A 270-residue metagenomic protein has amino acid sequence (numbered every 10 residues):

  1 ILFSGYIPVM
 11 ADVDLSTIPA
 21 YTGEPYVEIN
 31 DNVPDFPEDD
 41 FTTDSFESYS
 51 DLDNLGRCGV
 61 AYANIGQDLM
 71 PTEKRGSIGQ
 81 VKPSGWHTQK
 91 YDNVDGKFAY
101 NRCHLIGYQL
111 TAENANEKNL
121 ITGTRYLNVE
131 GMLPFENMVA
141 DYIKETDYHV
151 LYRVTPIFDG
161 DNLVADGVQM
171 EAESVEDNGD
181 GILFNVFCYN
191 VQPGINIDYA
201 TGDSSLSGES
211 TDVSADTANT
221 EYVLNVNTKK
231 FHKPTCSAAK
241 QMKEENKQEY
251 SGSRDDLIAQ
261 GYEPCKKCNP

Functional and structural regions predicted by a protein language model:
L2-D14: Sec-dependent signal peptide cleavage junction
P8, V164-G167, P234: Proline-rich low-complexity regions
D14-T22, N225: Short N-terminal segments immediately surrounding and downstream of signal-peptide cleavage
A20-T42: Short, Gly/Pro- and small/polar-rich lid/capping loops
Y26, Y49, W86, Y100 (+5 more regions): Aromatic side chains
E38-D212: Domain-level detector of nuclease and nuclease-like folds in predominantly extracellular/periplasmic contexts
E209-P270: Mature, structured domains enriched in cysteine- and short glycine motifs
